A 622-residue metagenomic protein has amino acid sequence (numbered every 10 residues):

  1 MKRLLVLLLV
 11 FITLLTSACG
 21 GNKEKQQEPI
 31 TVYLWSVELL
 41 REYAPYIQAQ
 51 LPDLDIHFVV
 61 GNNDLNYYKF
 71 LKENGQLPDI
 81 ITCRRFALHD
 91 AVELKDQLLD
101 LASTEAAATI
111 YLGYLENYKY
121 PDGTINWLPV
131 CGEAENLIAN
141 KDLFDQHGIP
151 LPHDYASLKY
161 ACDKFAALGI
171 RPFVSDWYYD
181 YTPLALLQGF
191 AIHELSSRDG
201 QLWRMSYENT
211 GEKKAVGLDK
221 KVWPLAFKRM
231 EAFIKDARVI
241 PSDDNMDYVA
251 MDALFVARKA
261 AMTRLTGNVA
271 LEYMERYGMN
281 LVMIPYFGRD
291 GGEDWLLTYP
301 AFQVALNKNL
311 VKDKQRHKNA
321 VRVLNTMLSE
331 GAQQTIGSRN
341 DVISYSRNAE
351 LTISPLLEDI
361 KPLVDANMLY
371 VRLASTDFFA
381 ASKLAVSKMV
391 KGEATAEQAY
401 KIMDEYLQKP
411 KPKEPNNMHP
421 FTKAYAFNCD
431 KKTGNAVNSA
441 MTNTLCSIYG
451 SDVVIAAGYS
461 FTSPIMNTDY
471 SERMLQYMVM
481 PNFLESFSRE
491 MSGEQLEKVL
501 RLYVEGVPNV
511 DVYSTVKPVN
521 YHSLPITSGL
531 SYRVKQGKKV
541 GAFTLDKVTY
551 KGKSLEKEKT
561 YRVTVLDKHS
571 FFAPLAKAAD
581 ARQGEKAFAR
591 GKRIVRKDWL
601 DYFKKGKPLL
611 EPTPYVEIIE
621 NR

Functional and structural regions predicted by a protein language model:
C19-D90, A106, L151: Conserved N-terminal structural module of periplasmic/extracytoplasmic solute-binding proteins
A49, T124, M274-S338: Extracytoplasmic/periplasmic substrate-recognition and gating elements
R84-N136, P150, K159, A185-L186 (+1 more regions): Hinge/lid segment of periplasmic solute-binding proteins
N126, K159-A215: Extracytoplasmic/periplasmic solute-binding protein
D145, P362-P415: Conserved C-terminal helix/tail region of periplasmic/extracytoplasmic solute-binding proteins
Y207-D244: Glycine-centered hinge/linker elements that transmit conformational signals in sensory and ligand-binding systems
I284, T335-K388: Long, aromatic- and glycine/proline-rich binding clefts that accommodate carbohydrate-like moieties
K413-R622: Catalytic centers of hydrolytic enzymes
